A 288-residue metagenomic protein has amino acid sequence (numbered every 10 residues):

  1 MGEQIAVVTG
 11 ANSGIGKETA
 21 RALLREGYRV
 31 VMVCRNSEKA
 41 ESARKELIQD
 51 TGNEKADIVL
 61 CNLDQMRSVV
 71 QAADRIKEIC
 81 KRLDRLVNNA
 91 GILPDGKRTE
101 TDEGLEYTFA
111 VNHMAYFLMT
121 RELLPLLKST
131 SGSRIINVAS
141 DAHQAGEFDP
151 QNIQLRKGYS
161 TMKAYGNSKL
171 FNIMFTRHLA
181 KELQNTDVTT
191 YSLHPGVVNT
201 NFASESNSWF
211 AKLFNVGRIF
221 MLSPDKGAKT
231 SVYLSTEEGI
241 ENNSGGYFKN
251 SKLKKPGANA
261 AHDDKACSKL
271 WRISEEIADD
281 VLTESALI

Functional and structural regions predicted by a protein language model:
M1-S206, D280-I288: Rossmann-fold NAD(P)H-dependent dehydrogenase/reductase core
V8, S42-K45, K229, Y233 (+2 more regions): Charged/polar positions on well-ordered alpha helices
R25-V30, L213-V216, A261: General secondary-structure propensity
M32, C61, I219, N259-H262: Pocket-edge positions in alpha/beta enzyme catalytic cores
D95-G96, P256-A260: A generic structural signal for short coil/turn motifs at secondary-structure boundaries
L155-R156, S208-G217: A short C-terminal helix-loop "cap" of Rossmann-like NAD(P)-dependent dehydrogenase/epimerase domains
S168, S192, N215-K255, D264-R272: C-terminal helical subdomain
N259-I288: C-terminal amphipathic/interface module of NAD(P)-dependent oxidoreductases and related NAD-binding regulators
